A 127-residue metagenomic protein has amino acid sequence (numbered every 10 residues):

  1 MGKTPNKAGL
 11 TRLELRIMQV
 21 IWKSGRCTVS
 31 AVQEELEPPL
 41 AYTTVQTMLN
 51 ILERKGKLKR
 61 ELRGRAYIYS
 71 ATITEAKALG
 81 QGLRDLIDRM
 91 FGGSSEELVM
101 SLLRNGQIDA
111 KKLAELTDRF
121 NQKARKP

Functional and structural regions predicted by a protein language model:
M1-R16, K126: Short alpha-helical segments that sit at the start of domains
L10-L13, R26, G92: Short helix-coil-helix linker/hinge
L10-L13, R63-G82: Short, cationic-aromatic polyanion-contact patches
L15-V20, A31: Pre-recognition alpha-helix immediately N-terminal to the DNA-recognition helix within helix-turn-helix or winged-helix
R26-L36: Short acidic, hydrophobic short linear motifs in intrinsically disordered regions
L49-N50: Short, hydrophobic-biased segments on the C-terminal half of alpha helices that form "recognition helices"
G56: Glycine-centered, phosphate/nucleic-acid-interacting loop/turn motifs that mediate DNA/RNA or nucleotide
L79-K126: Amphipathic alpha-helical dimerization/coiled-coil segments that flank or bridge DNA-binding/regulatory modules
